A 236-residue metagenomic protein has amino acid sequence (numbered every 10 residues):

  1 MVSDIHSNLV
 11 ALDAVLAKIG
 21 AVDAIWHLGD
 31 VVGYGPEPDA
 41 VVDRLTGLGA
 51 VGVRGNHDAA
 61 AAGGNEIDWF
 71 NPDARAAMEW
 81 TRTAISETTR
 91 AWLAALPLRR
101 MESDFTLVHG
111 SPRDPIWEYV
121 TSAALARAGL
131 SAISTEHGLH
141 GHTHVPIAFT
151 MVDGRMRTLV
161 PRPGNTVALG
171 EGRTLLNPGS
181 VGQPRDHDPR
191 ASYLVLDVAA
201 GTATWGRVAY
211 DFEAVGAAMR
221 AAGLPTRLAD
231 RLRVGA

Functional and structural regions predicted by a protein language model:
M1-A50, D68, R220: N-terminal active-site segment of His-dependent metallophosphoesterases
V2-S3, I25-D30, V51-N56, V108 (+2 more regions): Active-site neighborhood of phospho(di)ester-bond hydrolases with catalytic His/Asp-centered motifs
H6-A11, G33-P36, H57-A62, R113-P115 (+2 more regions): Active-site environment of divalent metal-dependent phosphoester hydrolases
K18-V22, E102, A132-S134, L169: Glycine-rich phosphate-binding loop signature in dinucleotide/nucleotide-binding domains
V41-V42, G47-S134: Active-site neighborhood of divalent metal-dependent phosphoester bond hydrolases
R99-M101, P146-T150, S192-L196: Short beta-strand scaffold segments in enzyme catalytic cores
A123-T166, E171-L175: Anionic-ligand binding region
D153-A236: Acidic, His/Gly-rich catalytic cores of divalent-metal-dependent hydrolytic chemistry
